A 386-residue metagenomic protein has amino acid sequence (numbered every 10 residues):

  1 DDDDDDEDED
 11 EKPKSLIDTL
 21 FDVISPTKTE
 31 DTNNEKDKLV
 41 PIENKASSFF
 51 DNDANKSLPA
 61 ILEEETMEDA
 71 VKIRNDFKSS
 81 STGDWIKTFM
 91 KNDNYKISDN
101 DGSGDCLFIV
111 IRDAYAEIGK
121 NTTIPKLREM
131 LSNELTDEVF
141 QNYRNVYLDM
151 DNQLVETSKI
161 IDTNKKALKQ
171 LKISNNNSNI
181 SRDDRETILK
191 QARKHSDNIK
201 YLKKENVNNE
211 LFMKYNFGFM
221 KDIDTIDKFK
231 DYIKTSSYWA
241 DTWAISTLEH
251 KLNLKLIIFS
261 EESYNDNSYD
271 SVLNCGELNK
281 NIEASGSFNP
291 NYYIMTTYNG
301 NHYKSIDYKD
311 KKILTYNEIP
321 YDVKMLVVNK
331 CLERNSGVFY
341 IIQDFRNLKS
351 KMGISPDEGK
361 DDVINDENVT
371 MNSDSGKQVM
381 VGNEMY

Functional and structural regions predicted by a protein language model:
D2-K38, S48, A114, S350 (+1 more regions): Compositionally biased low-complexity segments enriched in polar/charged residues
D5-D6, T32, A70-R74, I188-L189 (+1 more regions): Long, compositionally biased, charged low-complexity segments
P13-I17, T32-E35, A54-N55, T82 (+6 more regions): Short amphipathic alpha-helical segments that mediate assembly, nucleic-acid/protein binding, or membrane association
I17, F21, S25, V40-E43 (+8 more regions): Residue-level detector of alpha-helical secondary structure
L20-I73: Eukaryotic intrinsically disordered, low-complexity, charge-rich
V23-E30, N52, E64, D137 (+4 more regions): Surface-exposed polar/charged interaction patches
L62-D266: Papain-like cysteine protease catalytic cores
G83-D84, N100, G218-Y386: Deubiquitinase catalytic domains
